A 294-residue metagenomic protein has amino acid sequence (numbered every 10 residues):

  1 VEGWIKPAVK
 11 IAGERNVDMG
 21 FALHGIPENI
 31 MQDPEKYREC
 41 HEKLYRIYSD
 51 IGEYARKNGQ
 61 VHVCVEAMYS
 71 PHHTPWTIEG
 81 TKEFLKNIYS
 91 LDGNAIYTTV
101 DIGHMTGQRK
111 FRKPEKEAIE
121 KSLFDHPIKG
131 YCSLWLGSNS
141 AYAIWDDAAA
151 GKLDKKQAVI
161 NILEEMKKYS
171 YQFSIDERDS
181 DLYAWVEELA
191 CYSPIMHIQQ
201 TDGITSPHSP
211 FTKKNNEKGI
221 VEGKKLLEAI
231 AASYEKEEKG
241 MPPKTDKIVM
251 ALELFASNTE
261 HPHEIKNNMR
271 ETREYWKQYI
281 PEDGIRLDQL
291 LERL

Functional and structural regions predicted by a protein language model:
V1-T98, G107, N268: Active-site acidic/histidine proton-transfer and metal-coordination neighborhood in alpha/beta enzyme cores
P75-L294: Histidine-acidic metal/acid-base catalytic patches
